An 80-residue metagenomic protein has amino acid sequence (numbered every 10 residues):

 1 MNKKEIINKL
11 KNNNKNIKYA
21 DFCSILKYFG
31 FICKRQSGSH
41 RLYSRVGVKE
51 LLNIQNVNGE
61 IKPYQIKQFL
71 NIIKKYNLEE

Functional and structural regions predicted by a protein language model:
M1-K3, V48-K49: A short alpha-helix capping/helix-coil boundary motif
K3, I7-K11: Mixed-charge (Asp/Glu-Lys/Arg
K11-F29: Polyanion-binding surface elements
Y28-Q55: A short, structured beta-strand/loop element
V57-E80: C-terminal structural segments of small proteins and small subunits
